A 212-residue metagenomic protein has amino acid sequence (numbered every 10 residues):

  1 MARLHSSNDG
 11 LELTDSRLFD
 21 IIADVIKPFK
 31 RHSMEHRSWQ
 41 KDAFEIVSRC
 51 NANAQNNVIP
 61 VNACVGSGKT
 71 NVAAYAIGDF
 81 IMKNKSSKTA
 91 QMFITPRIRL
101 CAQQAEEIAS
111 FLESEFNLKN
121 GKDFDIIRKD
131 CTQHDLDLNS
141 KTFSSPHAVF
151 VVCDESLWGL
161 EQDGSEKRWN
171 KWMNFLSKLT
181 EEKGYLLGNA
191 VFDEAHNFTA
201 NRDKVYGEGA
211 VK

Functional and structural regions predicted by a protein language model:
G10-N62: Conserved pre-motif I regulatory segment
A54-A76: Walker A/P-loop
N56-P60, A90-M92, H147-V149, N189: Residue-level preference for the first positions of well-ordered beta-strands
T70-Y75, K88-F111, E155-S156: Conserved Walker A/P-loop ATP-binding site and its immediately adjacent core in helicase/helicase-like ATPase domains
F80-T89, L112-F116: Post-Walker A helix-loop "phosphate-sensing" segment adjacent to the P-loop in P-loop NTPases
R99-H134: Conserved helix-turn-beta segment of the N-terminal RecA-like "Helicase ATP-binding" lobe in SF1/SF2 helicases
H134-F150: Conserved motor-coupling elements within RecA-like helicase/translocase cores
D154-L157, G164-K212: SF2 helicase catalytic motif II
